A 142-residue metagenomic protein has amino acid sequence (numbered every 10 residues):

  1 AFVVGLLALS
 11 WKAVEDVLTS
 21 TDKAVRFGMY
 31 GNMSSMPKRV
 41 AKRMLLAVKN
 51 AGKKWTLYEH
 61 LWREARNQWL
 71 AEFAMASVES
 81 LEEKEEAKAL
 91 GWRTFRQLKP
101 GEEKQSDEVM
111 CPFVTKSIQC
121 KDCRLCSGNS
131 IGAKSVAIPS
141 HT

Functional and structural regions predicted by a protein language model:
A1-T142: Class I S-adenosyl-L-methionine
